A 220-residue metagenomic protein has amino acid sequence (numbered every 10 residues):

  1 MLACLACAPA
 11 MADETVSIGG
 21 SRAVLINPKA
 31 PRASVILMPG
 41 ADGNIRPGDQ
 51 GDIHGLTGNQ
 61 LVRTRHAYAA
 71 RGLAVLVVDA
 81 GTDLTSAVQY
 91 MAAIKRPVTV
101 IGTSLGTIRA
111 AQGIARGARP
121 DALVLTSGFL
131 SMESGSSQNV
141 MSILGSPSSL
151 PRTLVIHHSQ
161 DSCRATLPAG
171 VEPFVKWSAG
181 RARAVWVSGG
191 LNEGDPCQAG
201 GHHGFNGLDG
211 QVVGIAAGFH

Functional and structural regions predicted by a protein language model:
M11-A30: N-terminal cap/lid segment of alpha/beta-hydrolase-fold proteins
P28-A67: Short, surface-exposed "cap/lid" segments of acyl-processing enzymes
S34, A69-L76: A fold-wide structural signal in alpha/beta-hydrolase
N59-T64, V77-K95, Q112: Alpha/beta-hydrolase active-site loop
P97-V100, A122-V124: Residue in the alpha/beta-hydrolase core beta-strand immediately N-terminal to the catalytic nucleophile
I101-A110: Gly/Ala-rich beta-loop-alpha elbow adjacent to hydrolase catalytic centers
S127-G189: The feature captures the conserved acid-bearing segment of alpha/beta-hydrolase catalytic domains
R181-H220: C-terminal catalytic histidine-bearing segment of alpha/beta-hydrolase fold enzymes
